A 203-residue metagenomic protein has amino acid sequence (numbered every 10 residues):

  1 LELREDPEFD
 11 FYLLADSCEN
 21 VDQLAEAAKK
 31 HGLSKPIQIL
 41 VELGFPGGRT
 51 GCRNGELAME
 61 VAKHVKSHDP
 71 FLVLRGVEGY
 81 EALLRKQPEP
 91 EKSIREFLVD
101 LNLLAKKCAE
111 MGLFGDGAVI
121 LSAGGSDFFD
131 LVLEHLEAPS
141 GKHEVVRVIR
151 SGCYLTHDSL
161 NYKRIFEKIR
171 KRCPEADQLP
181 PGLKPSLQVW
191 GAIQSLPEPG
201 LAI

Functional and structural regions predicted by a protein language model:
L1, F9-E19: Catalytic beta/alpha-barrel core
L1-E5, L131: N-terminal active-site wall of soluble small-molecule enzyme domains
E5-D10, L43-G47: Short acidic, glycine/Ser/Thr-rich loop/turn "cap" segments at secondary-structure junctions
P7-F9, K35, G117-V119: A short helix->loop->beta-strand "cap" motif at the edges of active sites that frequently abuts
A15-D22, E56-E60: Glycine-rich anion/phosphate-binding loops
C18-S34, E91: Active-site-adjacent beta->alpha loops and helix N-cap segments on the catalytic face of soluble alpha/beta enzymes
K29, Q38, G44-D177: Active-site loop/helix belt of alpha/beta enzymes
P180-I203: Flexible, acidic glycine-rich loops studded with aromatic residues
